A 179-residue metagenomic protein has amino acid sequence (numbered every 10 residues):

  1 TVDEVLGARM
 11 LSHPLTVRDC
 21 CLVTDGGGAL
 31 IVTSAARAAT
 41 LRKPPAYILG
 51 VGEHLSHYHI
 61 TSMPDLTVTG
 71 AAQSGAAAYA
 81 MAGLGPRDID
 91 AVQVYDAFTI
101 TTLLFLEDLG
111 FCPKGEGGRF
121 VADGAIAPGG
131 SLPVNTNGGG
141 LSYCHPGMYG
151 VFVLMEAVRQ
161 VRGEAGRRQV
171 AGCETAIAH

Functional and structural regions predicted by a protein language model:
T1, P14, Q73-D88, T101 (+1 more regions): Conserved active-site "lid/cap" helical segment
M10-A77, M81, D123-N137, L141 (+1 more regions): Condensing-enzyme catalytic core mediating Claisen C-C bond formation in acyl metabolism
G27, T67, A71, F98-T101 (+1 more regions): Catalytic-loop motifs flanking and including active-site residues across diverse enzymes
L30-A36, C144-A165: Active-site-proximal alpha-helical scaffold in enzymes
I60-P64, D96-R119, G130, H145-G147: Short glycine/threonine-rich loop-to-helix capping motif typified by GTGT followed within a few residues by an Asp-Pro
A82-Q93, E116, N135-C144, G163-R168: Hydrophobic alpha-helical bundle architecture
C112-G124, A165-A171: A glycine-biased, small/acidic residue-tolerant capping/turn segment at secondary-structure junctions
V158-A165, V170-H179: Extended hydrophobic packing segments that form well-structured cores
